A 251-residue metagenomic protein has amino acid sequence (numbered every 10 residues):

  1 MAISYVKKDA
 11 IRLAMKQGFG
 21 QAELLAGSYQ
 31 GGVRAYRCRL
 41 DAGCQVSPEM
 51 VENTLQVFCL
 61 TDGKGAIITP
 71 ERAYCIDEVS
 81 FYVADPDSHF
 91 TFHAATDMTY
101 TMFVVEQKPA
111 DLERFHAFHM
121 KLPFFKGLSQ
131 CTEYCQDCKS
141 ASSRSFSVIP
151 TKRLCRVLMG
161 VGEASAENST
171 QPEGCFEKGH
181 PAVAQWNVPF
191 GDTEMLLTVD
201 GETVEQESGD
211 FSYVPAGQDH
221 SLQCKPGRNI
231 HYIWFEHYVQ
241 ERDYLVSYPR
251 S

Functional and structural regions predicted by a protein language model:
M1-G31, A110-Q171: A short, N-terminal "cap"/entry segment at the start of jelly-roll beta-barrel domains of the cupin/DSBH fold
M1-L13, L25-A26, G31, R37 (+4 more regions): Sequence termini and other peripheral, non-core segments
Q21, V33-E52, M159-P181: Conserved short histidine dyad/triad with adjacent acidic residue
Q45, E49-E78, W186-S208, V246: A short beta-strand-loop-beta hairpin characteristic of the jelly-roll/cupin
R72, S88, K108, T193 (+3 more regions): A generic "binding-loop/recognition-motif" signal
I76-T96, Q206-P226, F235-H237: Conserved metal-binding segment of the jelly-roll/cupin
D97-K139, K225-R228, I233-S251: Double-stranded beta-helix
R153-D210: Acidic/His-leaning functional-site neighborhoods
